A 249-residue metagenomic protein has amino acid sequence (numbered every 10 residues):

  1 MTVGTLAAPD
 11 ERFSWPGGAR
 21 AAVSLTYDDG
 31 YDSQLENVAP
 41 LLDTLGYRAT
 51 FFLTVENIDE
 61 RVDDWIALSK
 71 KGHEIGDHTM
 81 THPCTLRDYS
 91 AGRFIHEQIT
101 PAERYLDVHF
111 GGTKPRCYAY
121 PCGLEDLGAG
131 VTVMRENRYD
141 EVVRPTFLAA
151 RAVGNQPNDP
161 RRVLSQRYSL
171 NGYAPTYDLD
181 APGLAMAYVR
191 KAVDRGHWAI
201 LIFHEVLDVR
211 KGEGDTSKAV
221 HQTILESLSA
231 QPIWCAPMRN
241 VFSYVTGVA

Functional and structural regions predicted by a protein language model:
T2-S90, Q98-D126, I200, D208 (+3 more regions): Active-site beta->alpha N-cap acidic-glycine motif
N37, L42, D59-E60, C84-M186: Catalytic domains of cell-wall/extracellular-matrix polysaccharide-remodeling enzymes, centered on de-N-acetylation
F51-E56, V153-Q156, R195: N-terminal pro-sequences and low-complexity stem/linker regions of secreted or lumenal proteins
E60-K70, A129-N137, E213-H221: Aromatic- and acidic-residue-enriched segments that line the glycan-binding/catalytic groove of carbohydrate-active
G128, N171-R239: Catalytic grooves of carbohydrate-active enzymes
